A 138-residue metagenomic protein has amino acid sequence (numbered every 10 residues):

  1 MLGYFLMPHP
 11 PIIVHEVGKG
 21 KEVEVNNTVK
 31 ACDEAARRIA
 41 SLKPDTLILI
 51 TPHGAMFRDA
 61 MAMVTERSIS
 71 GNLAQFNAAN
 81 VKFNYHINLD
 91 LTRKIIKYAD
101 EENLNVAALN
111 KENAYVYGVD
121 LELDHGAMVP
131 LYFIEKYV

Functional and structural regions predicted by a protein language model:
M1-N110: A short aromatic-anchored loop/beta-hairpin motif
R93-V138: Internal, conserved structured core segments that host functional sites
